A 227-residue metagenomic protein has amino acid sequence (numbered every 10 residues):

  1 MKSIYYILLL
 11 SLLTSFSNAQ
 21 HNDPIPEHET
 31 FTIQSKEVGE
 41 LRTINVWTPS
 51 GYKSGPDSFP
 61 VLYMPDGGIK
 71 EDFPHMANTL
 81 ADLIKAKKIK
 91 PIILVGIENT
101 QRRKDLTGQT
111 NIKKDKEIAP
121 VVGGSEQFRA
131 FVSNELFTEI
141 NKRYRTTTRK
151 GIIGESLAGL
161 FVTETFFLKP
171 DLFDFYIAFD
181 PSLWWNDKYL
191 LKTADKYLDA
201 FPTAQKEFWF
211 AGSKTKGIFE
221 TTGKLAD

Functional and structural regions predicted by a protein language model:
M1-D23: Bacterial Sec-dependent N-terminal signal peptides
Q20-D227: Non-catalytic cap/lid and distal C-terminal segments of serine-dependent acyl enzymes
